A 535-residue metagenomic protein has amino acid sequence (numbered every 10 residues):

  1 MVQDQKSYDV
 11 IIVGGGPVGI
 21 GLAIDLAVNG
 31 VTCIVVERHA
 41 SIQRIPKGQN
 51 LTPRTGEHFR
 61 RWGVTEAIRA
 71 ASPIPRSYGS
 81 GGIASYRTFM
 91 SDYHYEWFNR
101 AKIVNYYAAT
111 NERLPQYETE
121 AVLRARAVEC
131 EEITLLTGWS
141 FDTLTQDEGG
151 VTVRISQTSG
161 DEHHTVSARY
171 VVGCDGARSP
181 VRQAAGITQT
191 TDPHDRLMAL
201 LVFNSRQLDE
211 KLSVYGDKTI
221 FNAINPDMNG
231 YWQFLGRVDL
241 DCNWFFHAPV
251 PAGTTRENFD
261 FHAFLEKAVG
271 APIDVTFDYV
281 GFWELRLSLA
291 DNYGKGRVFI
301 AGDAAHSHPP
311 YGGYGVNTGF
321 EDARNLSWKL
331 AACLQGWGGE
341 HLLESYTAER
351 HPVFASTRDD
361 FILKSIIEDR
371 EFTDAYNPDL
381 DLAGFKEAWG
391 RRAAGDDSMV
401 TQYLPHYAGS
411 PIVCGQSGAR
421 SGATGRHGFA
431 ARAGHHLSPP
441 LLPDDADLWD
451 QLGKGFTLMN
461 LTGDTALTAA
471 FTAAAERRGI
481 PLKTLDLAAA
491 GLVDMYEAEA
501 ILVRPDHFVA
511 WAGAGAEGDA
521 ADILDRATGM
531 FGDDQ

Functional and structural regions predicted by a protein language model:
V2-D9, V13, V28-N29, R38 (+6 more regions): Helical substrate-recognition/capping region of FAD-dependent monooxygenase/halogenase enzymes
K6-Y8, G160-Y170: Core beta-strand elements of the Rossmann-like FAD/NAD(P) dinucleotide-binding domain in flavoenzyme oxidoreductases
G19-I20: N-terminal Rossmann-fold NAD(P) dinucleotide-binding loop
A27-K47: Glycine-rich FAD pyrophosphate-binding loop
R44-K47, L51-R126, D227-M228: Active-site-adjacent segment of FAD-dependent monooxygenases/related oxidoreductases
I68-A70, A125, V151, E162 (+1 more regions): Conserved FAD-binding catalytic core of PHBH/FMO-like flavoproteins
T137-V151: A conserved short coil-to-beta-strand element within the FAD-binding core of flavoproteins
D239, T254-T318, G338, V353 (+2 more regions): FAD/FMN-dependent oxidoreductases across multiple families
